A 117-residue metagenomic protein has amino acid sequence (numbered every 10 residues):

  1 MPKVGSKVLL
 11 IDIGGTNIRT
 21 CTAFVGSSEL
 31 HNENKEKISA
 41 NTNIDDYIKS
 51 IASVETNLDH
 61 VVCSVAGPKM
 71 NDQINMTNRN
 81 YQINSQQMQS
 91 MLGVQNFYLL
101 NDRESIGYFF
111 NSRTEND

Functional and structural regions predicted by a protein language model:
M1, I51-S53, Q87: Short, flexible, glycine/charge-rich loop motifs used to bind or transfer phosphoryl groups or to couple energy/partner
M1, T42, E115-D117: Short coil-to-helix leader/linker segments, especially the first N-terminal amphipathic alpha-helix with its helix
K3-S50: Short glycine-rich, Thr/Ser-proximal phosphate-binding strand/loop in the N-terminal lobe of ATP-dependent enzymes
E55-L99, E104-N116: Short beta-strand-loop/turn "lid" adjacent to the catalytic site in phosphate-handling enzymes
